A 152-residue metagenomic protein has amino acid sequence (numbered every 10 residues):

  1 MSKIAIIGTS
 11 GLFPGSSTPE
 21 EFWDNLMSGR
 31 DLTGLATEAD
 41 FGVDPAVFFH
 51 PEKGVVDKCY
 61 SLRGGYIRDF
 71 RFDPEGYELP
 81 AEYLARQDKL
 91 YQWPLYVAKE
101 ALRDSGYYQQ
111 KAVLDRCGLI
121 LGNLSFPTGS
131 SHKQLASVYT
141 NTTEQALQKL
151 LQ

Functional and structural regions predicted by a protein language model:
M1-Q152: Cys-dependent condensing catalytic cores that perform Claisen condensation/acyl-transfer in fatty-acid/polyketide
